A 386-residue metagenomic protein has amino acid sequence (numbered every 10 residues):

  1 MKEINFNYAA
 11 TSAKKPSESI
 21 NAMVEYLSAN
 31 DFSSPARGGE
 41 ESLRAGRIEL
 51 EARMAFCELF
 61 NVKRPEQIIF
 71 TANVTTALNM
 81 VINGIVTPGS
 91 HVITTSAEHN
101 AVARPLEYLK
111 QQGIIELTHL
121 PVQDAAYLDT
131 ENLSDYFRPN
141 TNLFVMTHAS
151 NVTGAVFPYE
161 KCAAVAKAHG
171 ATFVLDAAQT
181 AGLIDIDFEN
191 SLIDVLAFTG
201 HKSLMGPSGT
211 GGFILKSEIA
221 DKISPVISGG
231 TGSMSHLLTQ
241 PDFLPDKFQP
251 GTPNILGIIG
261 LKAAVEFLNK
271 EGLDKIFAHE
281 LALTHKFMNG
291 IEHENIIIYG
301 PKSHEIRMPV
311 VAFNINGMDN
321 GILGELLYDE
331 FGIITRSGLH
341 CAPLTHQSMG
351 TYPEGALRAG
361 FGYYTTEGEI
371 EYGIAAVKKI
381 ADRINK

Functional and structural regions predicted by a protein language model:
M1-K386: Pyridoxal 5′-phosphate
